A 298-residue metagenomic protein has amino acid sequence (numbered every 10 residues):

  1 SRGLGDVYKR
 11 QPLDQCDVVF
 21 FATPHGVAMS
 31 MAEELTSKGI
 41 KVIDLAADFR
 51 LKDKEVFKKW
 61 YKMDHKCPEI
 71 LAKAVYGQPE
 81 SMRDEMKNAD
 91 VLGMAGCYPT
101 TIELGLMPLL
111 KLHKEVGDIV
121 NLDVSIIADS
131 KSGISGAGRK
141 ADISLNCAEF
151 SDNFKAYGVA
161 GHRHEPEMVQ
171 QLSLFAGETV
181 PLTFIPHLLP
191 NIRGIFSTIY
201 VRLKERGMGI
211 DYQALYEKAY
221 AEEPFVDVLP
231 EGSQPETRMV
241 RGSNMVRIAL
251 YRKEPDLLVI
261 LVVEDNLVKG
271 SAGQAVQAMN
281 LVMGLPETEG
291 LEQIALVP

Functional and structural regions predicted by a protein language model:
S1-Y8: Short, small-residue-biased leader/transition segments that mark boundaries at the very start of proteins
R2, D14, A22, T100-E231 (+2 more regions): Active-site-lining helix/loop region of Rossmann-like oxidoreductase modules
K9-Q15: Short amphipathic alpha-helix with an adjacent loop that forms part of the alpha/beta core around
D17-V18, K41, L258: Structural motif
V18-F20, G93: N-terminal Rossmann-like NAD(P) cofactor-binding module of classical short-chain dehydrogenase/reductase
V27-L45: Rossmann-fold NAD(P) dinucleotide-binding segment
A46-M86: Rossmann-fold NAD(P)-binding glycine/threonine-rich loop
S197-P298: C-terminal active-site/capping subdomain that shapes the small-molecule cofactor and substrate pocket of enzyme
